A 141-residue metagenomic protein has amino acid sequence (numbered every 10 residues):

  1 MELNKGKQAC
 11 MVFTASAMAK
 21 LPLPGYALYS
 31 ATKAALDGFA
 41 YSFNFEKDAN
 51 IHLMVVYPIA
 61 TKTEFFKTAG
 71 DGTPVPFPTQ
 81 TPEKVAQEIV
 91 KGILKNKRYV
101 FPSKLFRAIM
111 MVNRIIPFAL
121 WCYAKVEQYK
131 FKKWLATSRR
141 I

Functional and structural regions predicted by a protein language model:
M1-K7: A short helix-coil junction within the Rossmann-fold of NAD(P)-dependent oxidoreductases
N4, L21, S42-H52: Active-site-adjacent segment of SDR/Rossmann-fold oxidoreductases
V12, L53-V56, F66, I89: Hydrophobic structural elements of the Rossmann-like NAD(P)H-binding subdomain that define the short-chain
S16: Residue(s) in the substrate-gating loop at a strand-loop-helix junction that position the organic substrate next
L23-A27: Active-site loop immediately N-terminal to the catalytic Tyr-X3-Lys motif of short-chain dehydrogenase/reductase
T32: Active-site helix of classical SDR
V55, G72-M110: C-terminal helical subdomain
P58-T68, G72-T73: Short, flexible catalytic-loop segment of classical short-chain dehydrogenase/reductase
